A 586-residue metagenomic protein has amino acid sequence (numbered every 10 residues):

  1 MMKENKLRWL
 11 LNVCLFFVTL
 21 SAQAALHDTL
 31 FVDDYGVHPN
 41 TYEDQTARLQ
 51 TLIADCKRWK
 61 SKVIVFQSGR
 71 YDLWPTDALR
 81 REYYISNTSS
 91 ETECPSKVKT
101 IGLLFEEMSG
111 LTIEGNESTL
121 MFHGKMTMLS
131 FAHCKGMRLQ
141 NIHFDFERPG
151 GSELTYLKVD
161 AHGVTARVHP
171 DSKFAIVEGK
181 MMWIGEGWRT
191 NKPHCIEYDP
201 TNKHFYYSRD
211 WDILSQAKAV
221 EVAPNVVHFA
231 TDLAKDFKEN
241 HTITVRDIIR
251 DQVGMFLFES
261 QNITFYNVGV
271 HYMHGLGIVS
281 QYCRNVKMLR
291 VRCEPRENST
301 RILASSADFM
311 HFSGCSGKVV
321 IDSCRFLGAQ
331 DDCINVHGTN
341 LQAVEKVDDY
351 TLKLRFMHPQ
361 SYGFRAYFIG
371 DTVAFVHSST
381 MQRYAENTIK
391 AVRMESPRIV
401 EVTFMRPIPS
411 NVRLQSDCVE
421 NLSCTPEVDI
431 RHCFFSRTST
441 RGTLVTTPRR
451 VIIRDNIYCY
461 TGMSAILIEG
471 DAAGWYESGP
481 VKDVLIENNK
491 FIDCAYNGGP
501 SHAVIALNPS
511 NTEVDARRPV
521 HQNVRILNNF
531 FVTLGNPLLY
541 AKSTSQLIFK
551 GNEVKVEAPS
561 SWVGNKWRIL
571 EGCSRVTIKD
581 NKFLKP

Functional and structural regions predicted by a protein language model:
M1-H27: Bacterial Sec-dependent N-terminal signal peptides
L30, K62-I64, L103-E106, L111 (+27 more regions): Solenoid scaffold repeats with emphasis on beta-solenoid/beta-helix
V32-V65: Acidic Gly/Asp/Thr-rich repetitive segments characteristic of extracellular carbohydrate-active and adhesion proteins
Q50-W59, D72-T112, M121-Q140, D145-T165 (+10 more regions): Extracellular beta-strand-rich solenoid/capping regions of secreted or surface-exposed proteins that bind or remodel
S61, F122-M128, R148-E153, Q252-G254 (+12 more regions): Short glycine/acidic-rich loop motifs that flank beta-strands on beta-rich extracellular proteins
F122, F146-R148, L157, D171-V220 (+1 more regions): Ser/Thr/Gly-rich low-complexity blocks that favor extended beta-strand/coil architectures
H204-R250, R383-E386, V392-V428, S436: Small/polar beta-strand repeat architecture
